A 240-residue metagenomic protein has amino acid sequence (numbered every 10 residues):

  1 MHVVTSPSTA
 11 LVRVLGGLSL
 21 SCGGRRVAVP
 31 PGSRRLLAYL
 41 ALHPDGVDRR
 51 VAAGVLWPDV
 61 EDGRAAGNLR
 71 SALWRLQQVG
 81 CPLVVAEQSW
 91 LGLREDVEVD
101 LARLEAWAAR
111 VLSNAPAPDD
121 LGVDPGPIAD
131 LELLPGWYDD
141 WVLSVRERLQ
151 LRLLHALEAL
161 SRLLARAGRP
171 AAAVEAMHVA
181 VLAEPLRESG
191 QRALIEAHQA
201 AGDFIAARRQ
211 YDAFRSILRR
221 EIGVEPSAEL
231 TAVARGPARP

Functional and structural regions predicted by a protein language model:
H2-T5, R25-P31, L42, W57-A66 (+1 more regions): Intrinsically disordered, charged and Pro/Gly-enriched terminal/linker segments that flank large helical-solenoid
A10-R13, P82-E87: Short beta-strand
V14-R34: A structural micro-motif at secondary-structure boundaries
V29-A38, D62-C81: DNA-recognition element of transcription regulators
Y39-A52: Short capping segments at the starts of secondary-structure elements
R49-G54, R70, V179: Conserved RNAP core-binding helix
G54, Q78, L182: Alpha-helical residues within the helix-turn-helix
